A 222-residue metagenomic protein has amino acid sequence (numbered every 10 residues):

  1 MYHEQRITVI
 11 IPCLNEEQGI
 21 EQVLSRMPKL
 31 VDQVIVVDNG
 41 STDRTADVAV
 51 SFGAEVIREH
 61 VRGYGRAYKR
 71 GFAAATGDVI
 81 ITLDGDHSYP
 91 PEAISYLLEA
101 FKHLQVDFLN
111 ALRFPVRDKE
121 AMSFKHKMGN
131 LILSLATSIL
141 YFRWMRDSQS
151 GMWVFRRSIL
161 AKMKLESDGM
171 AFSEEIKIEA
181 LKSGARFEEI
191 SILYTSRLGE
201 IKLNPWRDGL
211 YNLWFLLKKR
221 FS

Functional and structural regions predicted by a protein language model:
M1-S25: N-proximal low-complexity "stem/linker" segments adjacent to membrane-targeting elements
E16-G19, S41, Y64, P90: Donor nucleotide-sugar binding loop of glycosyltransferases
V23-Q33: Short, acidic, metal-binding catalytic loop of nucleotide-sugar glycosyltransferases
D38-A46: A conserved acidic beta->alpha catalytic loop
R44, L83-A100: Acidic donor-binding/catalytic loop of UDP-sugar-dependent glycosyltransferases, especially processive GT2
H60-A74, E92-M170, S196-R207, N212-L213 (+1 more regions): Acceptor/aglycone-binding surface of glycosyltransferases and processive sugar-polymer synthases
I80: Short aromatic/hydrophobic "clamp" motif used to bind/position activated sugar donors
R143-W144, L165-D168, K177-Y194: Catalytic donor-sugar/metal-binding loop of nucleotide-sugar-dependent glycosyltransferases
